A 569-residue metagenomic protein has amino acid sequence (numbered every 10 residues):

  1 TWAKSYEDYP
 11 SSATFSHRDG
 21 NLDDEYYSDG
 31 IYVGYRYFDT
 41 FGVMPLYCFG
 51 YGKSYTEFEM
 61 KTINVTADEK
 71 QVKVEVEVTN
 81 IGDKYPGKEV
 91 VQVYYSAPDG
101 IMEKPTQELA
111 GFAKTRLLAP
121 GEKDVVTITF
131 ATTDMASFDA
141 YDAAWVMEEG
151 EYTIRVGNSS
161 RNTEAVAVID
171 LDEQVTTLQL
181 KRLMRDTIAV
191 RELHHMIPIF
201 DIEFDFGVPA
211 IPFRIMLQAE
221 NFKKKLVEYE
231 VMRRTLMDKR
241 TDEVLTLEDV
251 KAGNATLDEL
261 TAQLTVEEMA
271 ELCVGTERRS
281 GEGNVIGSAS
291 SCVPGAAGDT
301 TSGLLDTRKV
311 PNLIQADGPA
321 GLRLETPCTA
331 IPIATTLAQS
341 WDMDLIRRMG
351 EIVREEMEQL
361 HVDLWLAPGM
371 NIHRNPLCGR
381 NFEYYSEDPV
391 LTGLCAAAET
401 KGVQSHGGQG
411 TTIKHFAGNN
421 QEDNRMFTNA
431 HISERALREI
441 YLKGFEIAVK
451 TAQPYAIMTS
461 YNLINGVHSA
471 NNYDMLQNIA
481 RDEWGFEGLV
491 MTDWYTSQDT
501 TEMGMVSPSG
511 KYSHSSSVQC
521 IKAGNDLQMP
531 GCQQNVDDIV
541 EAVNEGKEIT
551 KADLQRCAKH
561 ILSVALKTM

Functional and structural regions predicted by a protein language model:
T1-F138, V146-N162, Q179-M569: Glycoside hydrolase catalytic-domain context in secreted enzymes
N162-Q179: Short beta-strand elements
